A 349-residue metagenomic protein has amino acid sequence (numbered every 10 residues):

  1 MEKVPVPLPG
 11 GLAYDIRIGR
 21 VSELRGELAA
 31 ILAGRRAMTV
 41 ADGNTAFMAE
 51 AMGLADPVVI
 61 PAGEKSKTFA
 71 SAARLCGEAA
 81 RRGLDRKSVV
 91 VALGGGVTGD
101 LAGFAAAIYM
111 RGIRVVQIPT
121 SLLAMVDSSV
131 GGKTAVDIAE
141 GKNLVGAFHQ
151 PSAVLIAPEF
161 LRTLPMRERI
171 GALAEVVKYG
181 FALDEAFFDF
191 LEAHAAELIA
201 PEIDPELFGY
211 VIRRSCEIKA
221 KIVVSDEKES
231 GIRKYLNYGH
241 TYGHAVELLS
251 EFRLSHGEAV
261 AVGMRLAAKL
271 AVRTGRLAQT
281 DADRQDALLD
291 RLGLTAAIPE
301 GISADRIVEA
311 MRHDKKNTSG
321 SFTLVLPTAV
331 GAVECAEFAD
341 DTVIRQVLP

Functional and structural regions predicted by a protein language model:
M1-V89: ATP/NTP phosphate-donor binding region
P9, I31-L32, G83-D85, I108-M110 (+7 more regions): Solvent-exposed alpha-helices and their adjacent loops that cap or buttress functional pockets in soluble metabolic
C76-L93, A102-Q117: Non-catalytic interfacial helical region
V97-F104, M125-V126, A245: Short glycine/serine/threonine-rich phosphate/pyrophosphate-binding segments that cradle anionic phosphate groups
F104, I108-E197: A glycine/threonine-rich phosphate-anchoring loop and its flanking beta-alpha core in nucleotide/phosphate-binding
A174-V176, R276-P349: C-terminal charged capping/lid subdomain of soluble metabolic enzymes
H194-A304: Active-site segments that bind and position negatively charged phosphate/pyrophosphate groups
